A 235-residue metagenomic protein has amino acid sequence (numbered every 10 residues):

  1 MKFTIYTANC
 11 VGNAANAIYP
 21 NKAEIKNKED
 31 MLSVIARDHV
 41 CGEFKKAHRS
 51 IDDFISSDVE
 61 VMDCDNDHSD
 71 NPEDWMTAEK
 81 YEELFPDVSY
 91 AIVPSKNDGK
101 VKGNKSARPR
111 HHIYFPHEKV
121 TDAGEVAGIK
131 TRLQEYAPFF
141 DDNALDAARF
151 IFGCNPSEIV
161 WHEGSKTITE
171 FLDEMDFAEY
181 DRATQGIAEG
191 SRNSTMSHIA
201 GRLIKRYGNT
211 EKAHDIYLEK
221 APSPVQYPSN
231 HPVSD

Functional and structural regions predicted by a protein language model:
M1-V59, D67-E83: DNA replication initiation on ssDNA origins
T4-T7, R149, G153, D176-E179: N-terminal leader regions
A15, N104, G164-K166: Intrinsic-disorder/low-complexity loop/linker signature
N27, T77, D141, T167-T169 (+1 more regions): Helix N-terminus capping/helix-initiation residues
G42-A47, D141, A148, N155 (+1 more regions): Glycine-centered flexibility motif
I51, I55-F85, Y90, P94-Y136 (+2 more regions): Modules that initiate DNA replication and primer synthesis
Q134-H162: Flexible helix-coil linker/hinge segments at domain or subdomain boundaries
I159-M175: Mixed-charge intrinsically disordered linker/loop segments at interdomain junctions
